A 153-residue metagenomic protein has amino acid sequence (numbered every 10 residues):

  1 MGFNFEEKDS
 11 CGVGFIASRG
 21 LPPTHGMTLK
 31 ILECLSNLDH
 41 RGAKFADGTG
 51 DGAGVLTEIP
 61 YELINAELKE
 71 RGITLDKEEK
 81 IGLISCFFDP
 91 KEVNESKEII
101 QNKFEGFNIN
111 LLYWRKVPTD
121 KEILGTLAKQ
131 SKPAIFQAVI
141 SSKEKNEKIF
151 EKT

Functional and structural regions predicted by a protein language model:
M1-T153: N-terminal segments that mediate ammonia production and transfer in glutamine-dependent amidotransferase systems
